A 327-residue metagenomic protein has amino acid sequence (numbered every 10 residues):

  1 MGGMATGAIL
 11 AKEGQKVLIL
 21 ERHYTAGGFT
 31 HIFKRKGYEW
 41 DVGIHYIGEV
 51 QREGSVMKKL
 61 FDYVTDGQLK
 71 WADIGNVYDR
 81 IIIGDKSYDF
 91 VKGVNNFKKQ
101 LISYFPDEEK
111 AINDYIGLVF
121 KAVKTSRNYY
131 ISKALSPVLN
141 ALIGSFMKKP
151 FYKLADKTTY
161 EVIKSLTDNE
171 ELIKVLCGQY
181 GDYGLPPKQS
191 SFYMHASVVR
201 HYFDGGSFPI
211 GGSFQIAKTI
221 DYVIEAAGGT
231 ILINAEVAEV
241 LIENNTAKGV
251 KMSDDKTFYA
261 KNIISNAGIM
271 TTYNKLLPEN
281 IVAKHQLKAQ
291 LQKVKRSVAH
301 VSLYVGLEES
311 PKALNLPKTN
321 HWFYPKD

Functional and structural regions predicted by a protein language model:
M1-K124: N-terminal glycine-rich phosphate/pyrophosphate-binding loop and immediately adjacent elements
E21, L176-Q179, Q189, D221 (+5 more regions): Ligand-binding pocket scaffold of soluble enzyme catalytic domains
I44-V50, Y180-L185, H300: Glycine-rich phosphate/pyrophosphate-binding beta-alpha loops
I83-Q189: Rossmann-like flavin
S145, G178, R200-F208, H300: Glycine- and acidic
A196-S253, K261: Helical element adjacent to the flavin cofactor pocket in flavoenzyme catalytic cores
A238-D327: Mid-domain catalytic core of redox enzymes that form a hydrophobic substrate pocket/lid adjacent to a catalytic redox
